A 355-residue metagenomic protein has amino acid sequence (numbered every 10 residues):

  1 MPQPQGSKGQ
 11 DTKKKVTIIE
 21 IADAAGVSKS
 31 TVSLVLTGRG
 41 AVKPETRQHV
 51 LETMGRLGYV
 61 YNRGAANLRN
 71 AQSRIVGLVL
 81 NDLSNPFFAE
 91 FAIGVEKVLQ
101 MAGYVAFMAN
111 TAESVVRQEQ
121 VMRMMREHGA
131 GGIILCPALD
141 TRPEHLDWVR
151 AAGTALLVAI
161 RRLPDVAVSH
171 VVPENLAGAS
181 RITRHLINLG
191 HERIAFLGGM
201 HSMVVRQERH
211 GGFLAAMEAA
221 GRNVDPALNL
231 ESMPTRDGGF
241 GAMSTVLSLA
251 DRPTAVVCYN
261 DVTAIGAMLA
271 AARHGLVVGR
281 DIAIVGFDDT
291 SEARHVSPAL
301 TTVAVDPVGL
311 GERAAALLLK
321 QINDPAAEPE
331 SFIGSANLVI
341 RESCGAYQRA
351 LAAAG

Functional and structural regions predicted by a protein language model:
M1-D11, A24, R56, K97-V105 (+3 more regions): Bacterial carbohydrate/catabolite-sensing allosteric modules
M1-R74, A354-G355: N-terminal helix-turn-helix DNA-binding module of bacterial transcription factors
E20, G38, S114, E174-N175 (+1 more regions): Acidic/polar helix N-cap motif
A24, K29-L34, L68-S84, H185 (+1 more regions): Short beta-strand segments enriched in small/hydrophobic residues
P44, L57-G132, G211-A215: Amphipathic helical "hinge" segments at domain boundaries
L78, L135, C258: Redox-cofactor binding/interface segments in oxidoreductases and associated redox assembly factors
A138-T141: Beta-alpha junction/loop-to-helix N-cap segments that form part of ligand/metal-binding clefts
